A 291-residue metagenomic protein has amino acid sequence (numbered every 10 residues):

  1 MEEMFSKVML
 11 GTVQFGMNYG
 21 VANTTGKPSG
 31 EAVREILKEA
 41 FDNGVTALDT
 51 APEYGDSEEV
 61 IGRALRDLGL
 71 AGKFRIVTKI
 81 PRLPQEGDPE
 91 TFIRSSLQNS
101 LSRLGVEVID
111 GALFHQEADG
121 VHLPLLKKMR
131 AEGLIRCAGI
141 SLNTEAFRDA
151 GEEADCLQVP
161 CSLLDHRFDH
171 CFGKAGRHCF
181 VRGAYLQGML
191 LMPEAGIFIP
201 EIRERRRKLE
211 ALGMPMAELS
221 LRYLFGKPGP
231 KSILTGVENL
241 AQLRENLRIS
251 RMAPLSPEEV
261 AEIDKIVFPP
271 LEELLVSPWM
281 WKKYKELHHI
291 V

Functional and structural regions predicted by a protein language model:
M1-G72: N-terminal binding-site loop/beta-alpha segment at the start of enzyme catalytic domains that lines or forms
E2-M4, G62-R75, Q98-G105, R130 (+2 more regions): Acidic (Asp/Glu)-rich catalytic clusters
F5-M9, T46-A47, E53, K73-K79 (+5 more regions): Structural preference for beta-strand elements that scaffold enzyme active sites
T25-E39, E86-G105, L142-D149, S220: Short, acidic/polar
A51-E59, L83-D88, Q116-V121, S162-R167: Acidic-and-aromatic substrate-binding clefts and catalytic sites of carbohydrate-active enzymes
A71-T91, H115-Q116: Structural motif corresponding to the early beta-alpha repeats
L101-V121: Active-site groove signature of glycoside hydrolases
F114-D264, E273, Y284-V291: Beta/alpha (TIM)-barrel catalytic core signal, keyed to glycine-rich beta->alpha loops juxtaposed to Asp/Glu that bind
